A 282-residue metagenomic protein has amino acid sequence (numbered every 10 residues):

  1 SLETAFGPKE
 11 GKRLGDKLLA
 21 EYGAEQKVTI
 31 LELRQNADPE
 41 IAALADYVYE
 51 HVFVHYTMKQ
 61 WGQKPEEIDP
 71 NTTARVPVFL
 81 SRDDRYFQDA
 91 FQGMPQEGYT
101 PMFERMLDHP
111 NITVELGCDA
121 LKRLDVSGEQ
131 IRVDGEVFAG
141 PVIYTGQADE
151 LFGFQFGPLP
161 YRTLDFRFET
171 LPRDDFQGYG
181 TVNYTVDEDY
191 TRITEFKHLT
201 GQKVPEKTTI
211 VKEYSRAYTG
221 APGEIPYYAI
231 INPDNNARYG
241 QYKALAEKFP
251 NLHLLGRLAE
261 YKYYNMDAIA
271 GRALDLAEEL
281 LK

Functional and structural regions predicted by a protein language model:
S1-G140: Active-site/ligand-binding neighborhood in enzyme catalytic cores
T4, P8, Q63, P70 (+9 more regions): Generic structural "secondary-structure junction" signal
V54, P101-E104, D108, G153 (+2 more regions): A broad, structural surface signal
T57, M106, I143, I193 (+1 more regions): A residue-level signal for conserved active-site and pocket-lining positions in enzyme catalytic cores
V114, V142, T209-V211, N251-L254: Conserved beta-strand scaffold positions in the cores of enzyme catalytic domains, especially in NTP/NDP-utilizing
E115-D119, F196, L255: Conserved beta-strand termini and adjacent loop/short-helix elements that scaffold enzyme active sites in alpha/beta
L121-L245: Mid-domain catalytic core of redox enzymes that form a hydrophobic substrate pocket/lid adjacent to a catalytic redox
E224-K282: C-terminal catalytic lobe of FAD-dependent flavoproteins
